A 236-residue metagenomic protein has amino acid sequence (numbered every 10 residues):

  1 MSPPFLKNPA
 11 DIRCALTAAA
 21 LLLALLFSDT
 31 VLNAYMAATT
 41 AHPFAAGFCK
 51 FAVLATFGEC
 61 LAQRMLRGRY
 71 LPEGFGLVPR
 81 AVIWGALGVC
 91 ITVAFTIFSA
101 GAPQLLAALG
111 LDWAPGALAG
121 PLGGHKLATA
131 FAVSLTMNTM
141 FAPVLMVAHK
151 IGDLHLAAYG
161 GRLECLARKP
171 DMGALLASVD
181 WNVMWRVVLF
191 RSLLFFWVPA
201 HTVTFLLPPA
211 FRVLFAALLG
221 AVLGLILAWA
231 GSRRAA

Functional and structural regions predicted by a protein language model:
M1-A18: N-terminal membrane topogenic signal
C14-N33: Alpha-helical transmembrane segments of multi-pass membrane proteins
A37-T56: Loop-to-helix transition at the N-terminal end of transmembrane alpha-helices
L66-G101: Hydrophobic/aromatic-rich structural module bridging two neighboring secondary-structure elements via a short loop
L77-V89, A117-F141: Alpha-helical membrane-spanning segments of integral membrane proteins, especially the hydrophobic core of TM bundles
G88-L109, F131-L163: Transmembrane alpha-helix/helix-exit interface in multi-pass inner-membrane proteins
A102-A128, Y159-D171: Membrane-interface interhelical connector segments
F196-T204: Hydrophobic, membrane-inserted alpha-helices
